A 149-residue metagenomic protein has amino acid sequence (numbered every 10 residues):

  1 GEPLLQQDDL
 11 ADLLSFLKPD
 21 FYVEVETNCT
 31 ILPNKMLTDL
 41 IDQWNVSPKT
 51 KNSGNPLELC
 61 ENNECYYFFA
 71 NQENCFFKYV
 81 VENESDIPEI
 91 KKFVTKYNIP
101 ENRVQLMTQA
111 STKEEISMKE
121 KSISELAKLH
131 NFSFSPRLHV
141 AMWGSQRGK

Functional and structural regions predicted by a protein language model:
G1: Short acidic donor-binding/metal-coordinating loop in glycosyltransferase active sites
L5-K149: Conserved AdoMet/S-adenosylmethionine-binding subsite of the radical SAM
